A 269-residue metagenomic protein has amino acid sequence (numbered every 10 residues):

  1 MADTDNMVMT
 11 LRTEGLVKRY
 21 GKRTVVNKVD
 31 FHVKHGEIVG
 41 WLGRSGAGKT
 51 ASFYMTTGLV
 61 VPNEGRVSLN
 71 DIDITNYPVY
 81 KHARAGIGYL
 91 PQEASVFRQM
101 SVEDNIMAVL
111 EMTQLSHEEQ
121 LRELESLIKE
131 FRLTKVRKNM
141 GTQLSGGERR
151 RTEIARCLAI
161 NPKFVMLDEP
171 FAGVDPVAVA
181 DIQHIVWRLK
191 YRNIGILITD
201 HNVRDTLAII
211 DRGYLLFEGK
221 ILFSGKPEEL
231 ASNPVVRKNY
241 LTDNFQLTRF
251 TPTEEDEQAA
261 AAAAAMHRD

Functional and structural regions predicted by a protein language model:
L42-R44: The feature captures the beta-strand-to-loop junction immediately N-terminal to the Walker
T57: Helix-to-loop junction immediately C-terminal to a conserved catalytic motif
I72, M107, E118-V136, H184-W187: Conserved ABC ATPase "signature" region
M100-M107: Short coil-to-helix segment of the ABC ATPase nucleotide-binding domain corresponding to the Q-loop/switch region
M140-L144, E148: Conserved ABC ATPase signature
N161: Conserved catalytic motifs of ABC-family nucleotide-binding domains
V165-E169: Catalytic Walker B motif of ABC-type/P-loop ATPase nucleotide-binding domains
